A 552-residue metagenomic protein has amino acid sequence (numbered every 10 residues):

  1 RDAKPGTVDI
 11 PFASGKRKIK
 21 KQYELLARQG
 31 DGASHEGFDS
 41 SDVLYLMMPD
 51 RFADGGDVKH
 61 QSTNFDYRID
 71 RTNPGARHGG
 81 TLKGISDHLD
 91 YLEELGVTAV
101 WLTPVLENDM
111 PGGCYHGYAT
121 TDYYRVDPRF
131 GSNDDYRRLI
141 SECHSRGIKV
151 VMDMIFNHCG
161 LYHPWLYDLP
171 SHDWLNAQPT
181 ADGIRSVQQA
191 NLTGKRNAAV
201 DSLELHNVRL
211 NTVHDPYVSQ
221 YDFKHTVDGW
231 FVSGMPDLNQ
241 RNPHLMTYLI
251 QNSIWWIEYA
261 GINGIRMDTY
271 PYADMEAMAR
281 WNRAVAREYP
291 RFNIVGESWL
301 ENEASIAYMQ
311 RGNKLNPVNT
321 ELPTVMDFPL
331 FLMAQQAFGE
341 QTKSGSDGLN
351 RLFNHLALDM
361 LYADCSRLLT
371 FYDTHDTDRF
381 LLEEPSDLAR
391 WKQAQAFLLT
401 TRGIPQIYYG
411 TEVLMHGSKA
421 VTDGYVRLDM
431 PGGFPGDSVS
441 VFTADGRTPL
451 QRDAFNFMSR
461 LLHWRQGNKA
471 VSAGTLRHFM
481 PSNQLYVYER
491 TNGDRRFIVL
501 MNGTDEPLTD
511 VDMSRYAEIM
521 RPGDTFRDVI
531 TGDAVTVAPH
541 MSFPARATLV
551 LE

Functional and structural regions predicted by a protein language model:
R1-Y45, A53, S86, D90-G96 (+1 more regions): Carbohydrate-interacting/catalytic domains
D42, F52-T98, L102-I254, Y259 (+4 more regions): Substrate-binding/active-site clefts of carbohydrate-active enzymes
V43-Y45, V100-L102, V150-M152, I265 (+3 more regions): Hydrophobic faces of well-ordered beta-strands that scaffold small-molecule active sites in alpha/beta enzyme cores
G56-G80, E384-L388, A444-G446, L450 (+1 more regions): Short, polar loop/linker segments at the starts of domains and inter-domain junctions
V97, I262, G403-I404: A structural motif
I140, H158, Y167, N252-I254 (+10 more regions): Active-site-proximal helices and loops of the catalytic beta/alpha 8
V151-M152, G264-Y270, F380-L381: Short catalytic-loop micro-motif centered on adjacent basic/acidic residues
Q395-L398, R402-H416: Substrate-binding cleft of secreted/luminal carbohydrate-active enzymes
